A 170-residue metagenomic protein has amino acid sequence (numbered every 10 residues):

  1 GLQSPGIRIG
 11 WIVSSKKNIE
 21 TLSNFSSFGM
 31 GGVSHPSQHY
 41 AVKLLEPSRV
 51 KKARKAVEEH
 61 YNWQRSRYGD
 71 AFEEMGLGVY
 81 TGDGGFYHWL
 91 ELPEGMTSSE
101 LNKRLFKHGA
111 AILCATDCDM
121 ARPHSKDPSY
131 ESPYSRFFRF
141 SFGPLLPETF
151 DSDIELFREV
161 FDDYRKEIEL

Functional and structural regions predicted by a protein language model:
G1-L170: PLP-dependent class I/II
